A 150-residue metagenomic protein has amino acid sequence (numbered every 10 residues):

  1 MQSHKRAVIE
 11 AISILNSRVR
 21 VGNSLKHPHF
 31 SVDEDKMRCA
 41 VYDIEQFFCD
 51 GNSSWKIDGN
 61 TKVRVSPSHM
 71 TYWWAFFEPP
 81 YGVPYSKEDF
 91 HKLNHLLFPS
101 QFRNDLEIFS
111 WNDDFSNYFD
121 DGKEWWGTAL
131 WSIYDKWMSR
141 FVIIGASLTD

Functional and structural regions predicted by a protein language model:
M1-R103: Extended, low-hydrophobicity segments enriched in charged/polar residues
K87-D150: Acidic, proline/glycine-rich low-complexity IDRs
